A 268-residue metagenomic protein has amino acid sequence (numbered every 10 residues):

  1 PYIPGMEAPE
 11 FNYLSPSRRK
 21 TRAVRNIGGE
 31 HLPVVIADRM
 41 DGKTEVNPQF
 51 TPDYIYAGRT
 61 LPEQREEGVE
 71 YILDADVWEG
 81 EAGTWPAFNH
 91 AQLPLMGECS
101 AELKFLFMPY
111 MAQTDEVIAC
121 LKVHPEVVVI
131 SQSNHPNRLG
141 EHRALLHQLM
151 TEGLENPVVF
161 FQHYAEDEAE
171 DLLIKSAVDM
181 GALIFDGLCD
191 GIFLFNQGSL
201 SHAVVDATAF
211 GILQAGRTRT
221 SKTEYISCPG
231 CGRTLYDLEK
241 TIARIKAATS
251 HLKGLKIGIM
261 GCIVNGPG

Functional and structural regions predicted by a protein language model:
P1, V128-V129, G187-H202: Glycine-rich phosphate-binding active-site loops on the catalytic face of alpha/beta enzymes
P1-P4, R65-Y71, G198-T218: C-terminal helical cap(s) of enzyme catalytic domains, especially alpha/beta-barrels
Y2-G140: Active-site beta->alpha loop and helix N-cap motifs at the rims of alpha/beta catalytic domains
E10-L32, E45, H202-T220, G230-A243 (+1 more regions): Glycine- and Gly-Pro-enriched alpha-helical subdomains that act as flexible, kink-prone "lid/hinge" or packing modules
T44-V46, E116-C120, G140-A144, D167-I184 (+1 more regions): Catalytic cores of alpha/beta
T114-L121, H142-H147, M180, D206 (+2 more regions): Generic structural signal for well-ordered alpha-helices, preferentially at hydrophobic/aromatic core positions
S133-H142, E166-I174, S199-V204, Y236: Active-site glycine- and acidic-residue-rich loops that bind and position anionic ligands or nucleotide-like cofactors
E141-L146, M150-D167, T218-G266: Small-residue-enriched alpha-helical segments and adjacent helix-cap loops that form tight helix-helix packing
